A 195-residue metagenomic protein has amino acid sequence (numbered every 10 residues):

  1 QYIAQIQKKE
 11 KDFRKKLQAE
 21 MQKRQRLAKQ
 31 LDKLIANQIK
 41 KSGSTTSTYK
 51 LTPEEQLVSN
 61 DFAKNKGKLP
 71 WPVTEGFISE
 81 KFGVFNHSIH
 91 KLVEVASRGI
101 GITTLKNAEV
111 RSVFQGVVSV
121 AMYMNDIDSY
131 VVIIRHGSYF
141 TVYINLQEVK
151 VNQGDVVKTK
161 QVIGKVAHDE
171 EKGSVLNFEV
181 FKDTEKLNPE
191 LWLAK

Functional and structural regions predicted by a protein language model:
Q1-V58: Alpha-helical oligomerization segments with coiled-coil/rod-like character
I6, I78, G116, K160 (+1 more regions): Terminal peptide-recognition signature
A36, S42-N125: Surface-exposed, glycine-biased beta-strand/turn segments
S79, V118-S119, Q147, G164-A167: Conserved positions in beta-strands of structured domains
H90-V93, I100-T103, V131-H136, N177-E179: Short, acidic/hydrophobic/Gly-rich beta-strand patch recurrent on exposed beta strands that often constitutes part
E109-S112, K150, V156: Residue-level "contact hotspot" at macromolecular interaction interfaces
S112-Q147: Zn2+-dependent peptidoglycan hydrolase active-site motif and core
V132-R135, Q153-K195: Conserved, short, structured surface segments that act as functional micro-motifs
